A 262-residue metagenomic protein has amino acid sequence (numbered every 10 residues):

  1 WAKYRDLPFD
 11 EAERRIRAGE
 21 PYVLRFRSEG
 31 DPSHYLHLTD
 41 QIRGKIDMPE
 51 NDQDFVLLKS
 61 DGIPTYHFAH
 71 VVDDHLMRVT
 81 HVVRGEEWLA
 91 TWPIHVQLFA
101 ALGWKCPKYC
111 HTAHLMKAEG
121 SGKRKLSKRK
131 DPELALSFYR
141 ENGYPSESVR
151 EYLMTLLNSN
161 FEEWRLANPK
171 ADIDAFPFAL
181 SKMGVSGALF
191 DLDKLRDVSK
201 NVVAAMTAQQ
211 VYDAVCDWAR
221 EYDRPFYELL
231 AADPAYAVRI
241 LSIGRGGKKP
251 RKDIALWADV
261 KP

Functional and structural regions predicted by a protein language model:
W1-K128, A135: Active-site cores that bind ATP or allylic diphosphates and position pyrophosphate for catalysis
L102-P262: Catalytic adenosine-cofactor/nucleotide-binding cores of aminoacyl-tRNA synthetases and other
